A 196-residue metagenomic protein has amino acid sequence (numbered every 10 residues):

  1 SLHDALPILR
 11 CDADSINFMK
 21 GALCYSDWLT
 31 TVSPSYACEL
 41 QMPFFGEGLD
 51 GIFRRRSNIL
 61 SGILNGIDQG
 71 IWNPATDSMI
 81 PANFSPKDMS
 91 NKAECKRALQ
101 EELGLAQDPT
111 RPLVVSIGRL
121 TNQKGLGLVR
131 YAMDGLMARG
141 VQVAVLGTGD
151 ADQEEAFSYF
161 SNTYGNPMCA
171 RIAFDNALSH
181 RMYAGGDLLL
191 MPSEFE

Functional and structural regions predicted by a protein language model:
S1, A5-E196: Catalytic cores of nucleotide-sugar-dependent glycosyltransferases that transfer UDP/GDP/TDP-activated
